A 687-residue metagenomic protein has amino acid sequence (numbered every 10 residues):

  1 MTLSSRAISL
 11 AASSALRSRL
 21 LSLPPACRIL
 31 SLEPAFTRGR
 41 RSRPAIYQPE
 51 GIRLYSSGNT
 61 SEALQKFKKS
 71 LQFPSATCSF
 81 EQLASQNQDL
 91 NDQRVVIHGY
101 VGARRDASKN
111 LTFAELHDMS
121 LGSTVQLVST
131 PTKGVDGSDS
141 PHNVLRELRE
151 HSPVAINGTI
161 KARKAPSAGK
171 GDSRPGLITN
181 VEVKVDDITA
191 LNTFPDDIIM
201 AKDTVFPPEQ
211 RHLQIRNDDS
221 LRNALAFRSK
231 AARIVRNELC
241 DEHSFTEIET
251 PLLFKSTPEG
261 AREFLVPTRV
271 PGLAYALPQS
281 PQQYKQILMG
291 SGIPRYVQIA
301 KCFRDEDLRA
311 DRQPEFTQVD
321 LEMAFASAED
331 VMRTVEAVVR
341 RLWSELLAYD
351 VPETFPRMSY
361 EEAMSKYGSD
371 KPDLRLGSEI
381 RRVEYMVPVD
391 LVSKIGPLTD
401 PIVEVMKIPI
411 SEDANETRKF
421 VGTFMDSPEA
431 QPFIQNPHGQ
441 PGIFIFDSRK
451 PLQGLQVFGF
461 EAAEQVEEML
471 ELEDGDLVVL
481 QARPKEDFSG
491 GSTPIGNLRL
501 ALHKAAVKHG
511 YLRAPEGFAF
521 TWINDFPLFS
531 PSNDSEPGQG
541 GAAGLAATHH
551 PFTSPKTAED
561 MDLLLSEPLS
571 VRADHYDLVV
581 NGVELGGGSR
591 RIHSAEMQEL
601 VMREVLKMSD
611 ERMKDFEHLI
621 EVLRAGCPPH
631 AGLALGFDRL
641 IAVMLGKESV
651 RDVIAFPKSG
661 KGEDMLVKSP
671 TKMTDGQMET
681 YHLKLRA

Functional and structural regions predicted by a protein language model:
T2-A687: Class II aminoacyl-tRNA synthetase catalytic cores and aaRS-like
